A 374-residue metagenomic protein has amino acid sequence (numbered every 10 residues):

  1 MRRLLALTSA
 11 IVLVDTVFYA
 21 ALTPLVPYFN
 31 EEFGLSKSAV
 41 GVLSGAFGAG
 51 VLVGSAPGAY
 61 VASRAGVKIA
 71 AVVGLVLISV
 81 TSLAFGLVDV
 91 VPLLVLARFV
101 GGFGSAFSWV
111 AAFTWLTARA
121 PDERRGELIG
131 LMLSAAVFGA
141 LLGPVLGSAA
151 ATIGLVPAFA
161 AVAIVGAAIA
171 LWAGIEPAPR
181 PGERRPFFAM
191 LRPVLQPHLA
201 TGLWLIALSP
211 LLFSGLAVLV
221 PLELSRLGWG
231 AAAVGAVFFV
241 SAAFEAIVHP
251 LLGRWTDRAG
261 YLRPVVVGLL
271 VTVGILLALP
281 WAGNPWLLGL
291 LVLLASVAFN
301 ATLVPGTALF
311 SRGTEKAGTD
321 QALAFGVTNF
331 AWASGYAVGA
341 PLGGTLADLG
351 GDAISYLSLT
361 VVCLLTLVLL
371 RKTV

Functional and structural regions predicted by a protein language model:
M1, E176-L203: Juxtamembrane intracellular "pre-TM" segments in multi-pass secondary transporters
G34, G66, L87-P92, A282-G283: Helix-breaking motifs and short loop linkers at transmembrane-helix boundaries and internal kinks in secondary membrane
V53-D89, T256-A259: Conserved MFS/SLC helix-loop-helix module at the cytosolic interface between two early adjacent transmembrane helices
P92-V100, W286-L294: Paired small-residue
A97-A136: Cytoplasmic helix-loop-helix junction between adjacent transmembrane helices in 12-TM secondary transporters
F107-A120, A301-E315: Intracellular juxtamembrane helix-capping segments at the cytosolic ends of symmetry-related transmembrane helices
D122, L131-G174: Helix-loop-helix hairpin linking two adjacent transmembrane segments in secondary transporters
A163-G182, L369-T373: C-terminal membrane-cytosol helix-exit motif in multi-pass small-molecule transporters
